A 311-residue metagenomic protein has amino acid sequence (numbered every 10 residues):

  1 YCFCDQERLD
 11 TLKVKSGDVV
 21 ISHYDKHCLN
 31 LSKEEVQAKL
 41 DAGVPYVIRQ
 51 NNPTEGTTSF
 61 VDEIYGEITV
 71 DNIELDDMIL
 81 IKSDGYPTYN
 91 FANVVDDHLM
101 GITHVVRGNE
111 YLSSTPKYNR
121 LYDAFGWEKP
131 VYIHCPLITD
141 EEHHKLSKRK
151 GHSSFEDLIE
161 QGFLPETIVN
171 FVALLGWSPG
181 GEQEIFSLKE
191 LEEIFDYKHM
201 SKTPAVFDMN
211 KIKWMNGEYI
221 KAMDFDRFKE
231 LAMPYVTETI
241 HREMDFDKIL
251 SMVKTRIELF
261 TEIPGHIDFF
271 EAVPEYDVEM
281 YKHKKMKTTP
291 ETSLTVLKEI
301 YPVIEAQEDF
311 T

Functional and structural regions predicted by a protein language model:
Y1-H134, T139-L146, P179: Active-site cores that bind ATP or allylic diphosphates and position pyrophosphate for catalysis
R8-L9, V36, L158, L191 (+3 more regions): Hydrophobic/aromatic residues in well-formed alpha-helices
I81-K82, M100-Y111, T139-F171, L175-E184 (+1 more regions): Conserved phosphate-binding loops in nucleotide/dinucleotide-binding enzymes
S114, L164, F228: Hydrophobic (often cysteine-bearing) scaffold residues that line and stabilize catalytic clefts of nucleotide/cofactor
L121-A124, Q161, F171-L175, I194 (+5 more regions): Generic, well-ordered alpha-helical scaffold segments in large soluble proteins
L188-E192, T311: Short, well-structured alpha-helical segments that form the helix of a local strand-helix-strand
F225-T311: Small-residue-rich helix-loop
